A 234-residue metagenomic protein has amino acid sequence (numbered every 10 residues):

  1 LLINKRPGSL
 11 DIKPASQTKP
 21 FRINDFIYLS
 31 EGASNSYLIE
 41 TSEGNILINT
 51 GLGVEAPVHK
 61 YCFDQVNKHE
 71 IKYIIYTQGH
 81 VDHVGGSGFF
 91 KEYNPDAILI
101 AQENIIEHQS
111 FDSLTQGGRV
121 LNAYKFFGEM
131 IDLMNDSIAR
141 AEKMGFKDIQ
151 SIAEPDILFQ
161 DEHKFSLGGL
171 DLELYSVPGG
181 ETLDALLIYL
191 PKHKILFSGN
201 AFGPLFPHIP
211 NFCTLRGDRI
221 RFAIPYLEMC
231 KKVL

Functional and structural regions predicted by a protein language model:
L1-Q17: N-terminal pre-domain segments of enzymes
I12-K13, P20, V54-A101: Active-site metal-binding motif and surrounding structural segment of the metallo-beta-lactamase
S16-Q65, L187-N200: Conserved beta-strand hairpin/beta-sheet module of binuclear metal-dependent hydrolase folds, prominently
F21-R22, S30-G32, I157-L158, S166 (+1 more regions): A short catalytic or substrate-binding loop motif that flags glycine-/basic-rich loops and adjacent residues that bind
N45, L52-V54, A153, K164 (+1 more regions): Metallo-beta-lactamase
I48-T50, E70-H80, I100-Q102, V177 (+2 more regions): Active-site neighborhood of phospho(di)ester-bond hydrolases with catalytic His/Asp-centered motifs
G79-G85, I106-H108, E181-L183, G203-H208: Active-site environment of divalent metal-dependent phosphoester hydrolases
E107-P178, I220-A223, E228-C230: Metallo-beta-lactamase
